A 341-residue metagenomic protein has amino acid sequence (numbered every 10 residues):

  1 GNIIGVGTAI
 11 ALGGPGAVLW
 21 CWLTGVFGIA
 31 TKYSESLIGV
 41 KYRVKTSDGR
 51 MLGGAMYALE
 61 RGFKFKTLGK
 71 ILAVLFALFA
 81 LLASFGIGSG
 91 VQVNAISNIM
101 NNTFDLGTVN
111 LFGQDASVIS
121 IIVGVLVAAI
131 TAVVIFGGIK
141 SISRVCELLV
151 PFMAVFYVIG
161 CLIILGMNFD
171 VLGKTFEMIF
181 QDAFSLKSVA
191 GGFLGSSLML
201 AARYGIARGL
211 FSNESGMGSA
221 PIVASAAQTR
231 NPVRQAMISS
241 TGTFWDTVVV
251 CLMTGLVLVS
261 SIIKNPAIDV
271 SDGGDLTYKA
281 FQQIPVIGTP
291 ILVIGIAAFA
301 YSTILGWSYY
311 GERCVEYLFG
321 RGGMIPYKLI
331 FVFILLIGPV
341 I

Functional and structural regions predicted by a protein language model:
G1-T24, A220, A227, R234-Q235 (+1 more regions): Transmembrane helix-boundary motif of multi-pass solute transporters/channels
N2-V6, G86-I96, G107-V109, T131-S143 (+4 more regions): Transmembrane helix-loop junctions in multi-pass membrane proteins
A11-G49, D246-M253, G288: Extracellular loop-to-transmembrane helix junctions
L19, T67-A83, V123-V125, F156 (+5 more regions): Select transmembrane alpha-helical segments in multipass membrane proteins
F27-G49, M56, E60-N94, N98-V134 (+3 more regions): Helix-loop-helix module between adjacent transmembrane segments
E35-K41, G160-M178, L186-F193, A226-T229 (+3 more regions): Extracellular/periplasmic helix-exit of transmembrane alpha-helices
A55, V134-P151, V171-F176, R208 (+1 more regions): Hydrophobic, small-residue-rich membrane helices and short re-entrant helix-turn-helix hairpins that build
F76, V93-M100, V118-N168, L172-F180 (+1 more regions): Membrane-interface loop-to-helix entry segments
